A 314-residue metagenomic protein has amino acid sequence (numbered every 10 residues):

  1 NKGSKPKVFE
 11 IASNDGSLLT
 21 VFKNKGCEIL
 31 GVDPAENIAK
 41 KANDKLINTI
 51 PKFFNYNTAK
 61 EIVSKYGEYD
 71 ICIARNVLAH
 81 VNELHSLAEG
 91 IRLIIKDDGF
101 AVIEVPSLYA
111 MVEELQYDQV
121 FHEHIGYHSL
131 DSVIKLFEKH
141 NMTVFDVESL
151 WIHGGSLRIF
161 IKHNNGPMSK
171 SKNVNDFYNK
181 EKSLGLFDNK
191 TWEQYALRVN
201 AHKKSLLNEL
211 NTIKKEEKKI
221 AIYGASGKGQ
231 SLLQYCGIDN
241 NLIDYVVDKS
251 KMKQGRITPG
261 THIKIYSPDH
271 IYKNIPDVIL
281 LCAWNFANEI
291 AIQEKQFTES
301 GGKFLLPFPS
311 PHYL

Functional and structural regions predicted by a protein language model:
S4-N14, I220-Y223: Conserved class I S-adenosyl-L-methionine
D15-C27: Conserved SAM-binding loop of SAM-dependent methyltransferases across substrates and taxa, primarily the Class I
L46-E61, I265: Conserved SAM-binding strand-loop segment of SAM-dependent methyltransferases
D70-I73: A conserved beta-strand element that flanks and buttresses the S-adenosyl-L-methionine
H85-F100, K295: A short glycine-rich, Lys/Arg-flanked "PGG" loop and its adjoining helix->strand segment in the class I
D98-P106, K303-P309: Conserved beta-strand signature within the Rossmann-like core of class I S-adenosyl-L-methionine
I103-G126, L130-S132: Short, glycine-/aromatic-enriched active-site segment of Class I SAM-dependent methyltransferases
H153-R198: Flexible, glycine-/basic-rich loop-and-beta segments that form/coincide with the SAM-dependent methyltransferase
